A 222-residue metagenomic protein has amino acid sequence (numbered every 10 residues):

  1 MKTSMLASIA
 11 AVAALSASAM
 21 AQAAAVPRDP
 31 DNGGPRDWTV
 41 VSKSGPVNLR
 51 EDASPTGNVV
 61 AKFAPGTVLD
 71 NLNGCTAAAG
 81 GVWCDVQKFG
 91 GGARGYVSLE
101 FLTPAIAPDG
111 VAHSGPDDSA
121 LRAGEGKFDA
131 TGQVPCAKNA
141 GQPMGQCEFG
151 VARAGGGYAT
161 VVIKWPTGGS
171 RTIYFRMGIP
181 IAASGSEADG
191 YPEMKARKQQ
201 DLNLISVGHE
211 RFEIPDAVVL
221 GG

Functional and structural regions predicted by a protein language model:
M1-A10: Bacterial N-terminal signal peptides that target proteins for export
S16-S18: N-terminal signal peptide c-region/cleavage motif recognized by signal peptidases
A24-G34, C84-G124: Boundary regions of SH3-family modules and the immediately adjacent low-complexity/disordered segments in eukaryotic
G33-P35, S44-P46, A64, G81-W83 (+7 more regions): Extracytoplasmic
A53-N58: Short alpha-helix capping/helix-loop boundary micro-motifs
V60-E100: SH3/SH3-like beta-barrel superfamily modules
P116, A120-R122, E193-G222: C-terminal partner/receptor-binding element of secreted or periplasmic proteins
K138-G185: Mature extracytoplasmic domains of secretory-pathway proteins
